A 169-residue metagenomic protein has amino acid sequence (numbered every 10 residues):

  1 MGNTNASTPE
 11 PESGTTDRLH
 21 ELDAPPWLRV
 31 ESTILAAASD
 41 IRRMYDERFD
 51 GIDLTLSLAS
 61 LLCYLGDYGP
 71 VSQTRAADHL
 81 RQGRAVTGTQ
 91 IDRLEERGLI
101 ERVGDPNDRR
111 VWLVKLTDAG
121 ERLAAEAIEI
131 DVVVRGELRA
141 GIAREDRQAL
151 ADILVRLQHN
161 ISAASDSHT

Functional and structural regions predicted by a protein language model:
M1-I52: N-terminal leader segment of winged-helix/HTH proteins
G2, A6, E12, D92-V155: Charged, amphipathic alpha-helical coiled-coil/dimerization segments
P11-S13, S32, T74, G83 (+2 more regions): Intrinsic disorder/low-complexity segments enriched in polar/small residues
L19-L22, P26-V30, Y68, S72-R75 (+2 more regions): Short amphipathic alpha-helical segments at helix-loop
P25, L35, S39-V86, R93 (+3 more regions): N-terminal helix-turn-helix DNA-binding core of bacterial DNA-binding proteins
W27-F49, A124-I142, R147-I161, S165: Hydrophobic alpha-helical core bundles mediating ligand binding, dimerization, or RNAP-core interactions
R81, N107, V111, Q158-A163: A general structural signal for short secondary-structure boundary/capping elements
